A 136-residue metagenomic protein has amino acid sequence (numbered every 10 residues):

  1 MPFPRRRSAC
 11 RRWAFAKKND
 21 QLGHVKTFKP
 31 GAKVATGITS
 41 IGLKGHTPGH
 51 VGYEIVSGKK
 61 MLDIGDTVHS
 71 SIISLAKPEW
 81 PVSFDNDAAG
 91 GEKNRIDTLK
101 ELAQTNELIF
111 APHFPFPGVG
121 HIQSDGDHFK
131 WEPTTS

Functional and structural regions predicted by a protein language model:
M1-G42, T47, G90-D97, A103-N106: Metallo-beta-lactamase
P30, G49-V51, G118: Residue-level marker for the onset of beta-strands and adjacent loop->beta junctions in well-ordered domains
I41, G49-G52, K59-L62: Conserved active-site beta-strand-loop modules that form the wall/rim of enzyme catalytic pockets and either contain
K44, E54-V56, Q123: Well-ordered beta-strand positions
H46, H50, H113: Histidine-centered divalent metal-coordination motifs
V51-E54, T67: Short acidic loop-to-beta-strand element that houses the catalytic metal-binding Asp/Glu of nuclease active sites
G58-S136: Cap/insert and terminal regions of metallo-dependent hydrolase folds
